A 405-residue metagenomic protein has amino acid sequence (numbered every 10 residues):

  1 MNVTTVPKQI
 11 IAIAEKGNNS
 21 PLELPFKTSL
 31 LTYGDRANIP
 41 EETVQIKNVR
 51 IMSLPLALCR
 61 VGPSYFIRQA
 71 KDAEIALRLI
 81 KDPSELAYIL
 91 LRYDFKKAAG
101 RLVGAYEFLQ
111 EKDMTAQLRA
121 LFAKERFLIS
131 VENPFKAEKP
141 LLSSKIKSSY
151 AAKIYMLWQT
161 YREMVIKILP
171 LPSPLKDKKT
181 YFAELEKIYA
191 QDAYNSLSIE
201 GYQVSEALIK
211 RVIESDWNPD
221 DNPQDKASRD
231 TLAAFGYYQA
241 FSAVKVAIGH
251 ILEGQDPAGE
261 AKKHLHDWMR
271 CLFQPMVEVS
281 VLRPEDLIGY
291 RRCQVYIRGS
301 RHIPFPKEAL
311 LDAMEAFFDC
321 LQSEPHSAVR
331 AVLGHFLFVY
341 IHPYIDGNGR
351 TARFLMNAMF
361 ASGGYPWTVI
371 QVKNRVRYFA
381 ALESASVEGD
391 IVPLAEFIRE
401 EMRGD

Functional and structural regions predicted by a protein language model:
M1-D405: FIC/Doc superfamily catalytic core
